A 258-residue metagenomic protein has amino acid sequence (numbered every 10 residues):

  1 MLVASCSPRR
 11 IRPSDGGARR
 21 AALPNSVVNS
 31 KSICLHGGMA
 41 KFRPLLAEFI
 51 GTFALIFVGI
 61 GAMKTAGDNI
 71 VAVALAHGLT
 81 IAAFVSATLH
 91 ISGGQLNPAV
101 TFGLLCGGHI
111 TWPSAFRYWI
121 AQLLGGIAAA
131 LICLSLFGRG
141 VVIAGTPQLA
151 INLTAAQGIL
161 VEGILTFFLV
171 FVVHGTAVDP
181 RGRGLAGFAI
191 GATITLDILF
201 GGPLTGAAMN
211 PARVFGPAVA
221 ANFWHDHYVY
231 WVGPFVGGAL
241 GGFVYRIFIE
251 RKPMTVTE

Functional and structural regions predicted by a protein language model:
C6-R12, P24-E258: Membrane-interface helix-loop junctions and terminal tails of multi-pass membrane proteins
G16, A21-L23: Short, low-complexity intrinsically disordered segments enriched in A/P/G/S/L with frequent Arg, especially at protein
